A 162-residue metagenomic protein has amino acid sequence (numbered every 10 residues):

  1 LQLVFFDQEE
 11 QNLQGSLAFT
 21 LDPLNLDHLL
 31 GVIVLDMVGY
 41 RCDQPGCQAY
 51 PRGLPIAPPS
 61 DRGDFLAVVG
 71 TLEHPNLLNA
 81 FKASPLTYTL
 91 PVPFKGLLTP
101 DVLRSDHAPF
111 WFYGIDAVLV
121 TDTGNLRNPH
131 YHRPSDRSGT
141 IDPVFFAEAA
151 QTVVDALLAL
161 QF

Functional and structural regions predicted by a protein language model:
L1-E73: Acidic/histidine-rich catalytic neighborhood of metal-dependent amide-processing enzymes
D43-F162: Active-site-adjacent substrate-binding region of metalloamidase/peptidase-like peptide-processing proteins
